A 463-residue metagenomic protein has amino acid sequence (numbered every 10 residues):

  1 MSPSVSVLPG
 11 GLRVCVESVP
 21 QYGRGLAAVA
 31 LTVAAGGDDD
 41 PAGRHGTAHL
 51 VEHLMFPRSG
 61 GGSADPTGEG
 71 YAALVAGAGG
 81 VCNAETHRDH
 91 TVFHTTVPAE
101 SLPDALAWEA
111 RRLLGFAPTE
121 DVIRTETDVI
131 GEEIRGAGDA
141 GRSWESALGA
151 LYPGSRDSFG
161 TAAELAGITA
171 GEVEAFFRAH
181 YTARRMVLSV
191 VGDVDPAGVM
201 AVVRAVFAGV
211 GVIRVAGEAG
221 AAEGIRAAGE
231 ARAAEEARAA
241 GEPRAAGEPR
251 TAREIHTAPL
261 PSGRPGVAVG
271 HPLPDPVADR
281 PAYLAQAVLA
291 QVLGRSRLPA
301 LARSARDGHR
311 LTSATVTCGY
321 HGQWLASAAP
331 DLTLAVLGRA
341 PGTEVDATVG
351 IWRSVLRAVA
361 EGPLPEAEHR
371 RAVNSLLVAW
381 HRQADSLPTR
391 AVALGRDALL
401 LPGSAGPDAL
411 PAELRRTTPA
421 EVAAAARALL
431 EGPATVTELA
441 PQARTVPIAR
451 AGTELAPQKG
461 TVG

Functional and structural regions predicted by a protein language model:
S2-S6, S146-M186, P243, W380 (+2 more regions): Histidine-acidic residue clusters that define the catalytic metal-binding segment of zinc metallopeptidase domains
P20-G23, A28-A35, R214-A302: His/Glu-based metal-binding/catalytic segments typifying zinc-dependent metallopeptidases
G23, A27-T95, S155, V292-R310: M16/MPP (pitrilysin/insulinase) zinc-metallopeptidase core fold and M16-derived inactive scaffolds
V33, E69-F176, E242, G350 (+3 more regions): Acidic/histidine-enriched segments that form metal/cofactor-coordinating and catalytic pocket/exosite environments
A76, A268-P272, G294-R339: A structural supersecondary motif
D128-W144, H256-T257, P261-R264, D307-T312 (+2 more regions): Short acidic/His-enriched helical or mixed secondary-structure segments at domain edges of catalytic enzymes and some
A170-V206, A219, A231, G263 (+1 more regions): Non-catalytic, conformational "gating/processing" segments within enzyme and secreted inhibitor domains
V187-S189, R370-G463: C-terminal regions of mature proteins
